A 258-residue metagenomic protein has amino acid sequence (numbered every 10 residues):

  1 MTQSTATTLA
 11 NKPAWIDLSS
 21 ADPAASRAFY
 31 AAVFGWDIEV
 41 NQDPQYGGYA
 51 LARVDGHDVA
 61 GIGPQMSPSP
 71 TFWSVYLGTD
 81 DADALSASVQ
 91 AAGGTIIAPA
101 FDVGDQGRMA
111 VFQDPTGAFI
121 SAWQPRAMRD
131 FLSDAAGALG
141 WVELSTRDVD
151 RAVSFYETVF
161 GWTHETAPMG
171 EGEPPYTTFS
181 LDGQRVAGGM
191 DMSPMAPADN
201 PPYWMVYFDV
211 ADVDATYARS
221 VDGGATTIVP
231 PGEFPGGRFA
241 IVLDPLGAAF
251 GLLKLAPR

Functional and structural regions predicted by a protein language model:
T2-L9, Q90-G140, E165-D182, D191-A196 (+2 more regions): Vicinal oxygen chelate
Q3, T8-A10, A14-H57, A91 (+5 more regions): Core segments of cupin and vicinal oxygen chelate
K12-A21, Y49-R53, P64-S88, R108-F112 (+3 more regions): Vicinal oxygen chelate
A14, A60, W73, I97-A98 (+3 more regions): A short, local hydrophobic-aromatic micro-motif
D17, A21, S26-R27, F34-N41 (+12 more regions): Ligand-binding pocket scaffold of soluble enzyme catalytic domains
N41-S133: Active-site-adjacent scaffolding segments
